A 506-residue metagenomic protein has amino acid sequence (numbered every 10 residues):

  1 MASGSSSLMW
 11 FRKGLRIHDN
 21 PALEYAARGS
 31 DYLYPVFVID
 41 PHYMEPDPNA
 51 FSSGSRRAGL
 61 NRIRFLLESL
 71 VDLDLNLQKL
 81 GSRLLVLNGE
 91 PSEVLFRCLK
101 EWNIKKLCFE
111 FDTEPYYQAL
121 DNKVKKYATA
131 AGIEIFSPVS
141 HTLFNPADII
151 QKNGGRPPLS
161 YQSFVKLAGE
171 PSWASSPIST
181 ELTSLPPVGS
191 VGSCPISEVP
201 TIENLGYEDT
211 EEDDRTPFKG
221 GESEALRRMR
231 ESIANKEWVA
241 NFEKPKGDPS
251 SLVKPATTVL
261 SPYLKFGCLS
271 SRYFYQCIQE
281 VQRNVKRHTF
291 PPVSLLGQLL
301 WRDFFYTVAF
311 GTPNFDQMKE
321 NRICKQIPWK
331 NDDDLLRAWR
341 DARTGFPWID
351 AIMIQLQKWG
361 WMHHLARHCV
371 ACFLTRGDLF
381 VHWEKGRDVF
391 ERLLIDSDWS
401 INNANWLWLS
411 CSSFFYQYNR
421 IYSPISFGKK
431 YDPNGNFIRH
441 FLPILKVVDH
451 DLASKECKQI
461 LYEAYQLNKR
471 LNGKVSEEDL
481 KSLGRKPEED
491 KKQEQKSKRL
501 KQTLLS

Functional and structural regions predicted by a protein language model:
M1-T183, P291, I354, V389 (+3 more regions): Trp/Phe/Arg-rich N-terminal binding region typifying the photolyase-homology
A22, S69, L73, A225-S232 (+8 more regions): Alpha-helical packing segments of well-folded alpha/beta enzyme cores
S55-R62, L66, F218, D341 (+2 more regions): Residue-level preference for long, well-ordered alpha-helices that form the structural scaffold of enzyme catalytic
C98, C108, Y127, F136 (+7 more regions): Generic recognition of cysteine residues
D112, C411, I444: Short, loop-centered acidic/histidine patches that primarily coordinate divalent metals
G154-K325, G428, D432-S506: Glycine/tryptophan-enriched, flexible segments
V253-R439: Active-site-proximal binding-pocket segments
